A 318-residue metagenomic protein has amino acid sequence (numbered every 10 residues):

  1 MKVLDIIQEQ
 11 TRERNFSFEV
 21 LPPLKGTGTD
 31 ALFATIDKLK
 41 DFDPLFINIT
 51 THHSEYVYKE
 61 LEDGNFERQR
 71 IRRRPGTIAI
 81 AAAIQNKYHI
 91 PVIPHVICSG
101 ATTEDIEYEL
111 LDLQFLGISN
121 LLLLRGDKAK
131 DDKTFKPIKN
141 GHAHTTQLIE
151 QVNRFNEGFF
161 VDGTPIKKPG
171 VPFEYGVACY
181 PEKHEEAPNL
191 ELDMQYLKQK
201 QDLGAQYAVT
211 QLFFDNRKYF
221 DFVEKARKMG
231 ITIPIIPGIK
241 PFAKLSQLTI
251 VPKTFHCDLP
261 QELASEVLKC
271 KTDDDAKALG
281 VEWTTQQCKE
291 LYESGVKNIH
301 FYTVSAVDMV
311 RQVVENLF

Functional and structural regions predicted by a protein language model:
M1-I49: Conserved N-terminal beta1-alpha1 strand-loop-helix module at the mouth
M1-I7, G28-T29, R72-A81, T102-I106 (+4 more regions): Active-site-adjacent beta->alpha loops and helix N-cap segments on the catalytic face of soluble alpha/beta enzymes
N15-F33, P91-E104, E174-L192, L268-E282: Active-site mouth loops of central-metabolism enzymes
E19, I47, L113, K200 (+3 more regions): Conserved, mostly hydrophobic/aromatic
E19-P23, T50-S54, H95-S99, G126-K128 (+5 more regions): Active-site beta-loop-alpha junctions enriched in small/polar residues
P23, F42-P75, A129-K139, A205-D221 (+1 more regions): Glycine-rich, proline-tolerant flexible connector loops at the mouths of alpha/beta enzymes
G126, K139-P172, V177-E186, D193 (+4 more regions): Active-site pocket-lining/capping segments in soluble small-molecule metabolic enzymes
